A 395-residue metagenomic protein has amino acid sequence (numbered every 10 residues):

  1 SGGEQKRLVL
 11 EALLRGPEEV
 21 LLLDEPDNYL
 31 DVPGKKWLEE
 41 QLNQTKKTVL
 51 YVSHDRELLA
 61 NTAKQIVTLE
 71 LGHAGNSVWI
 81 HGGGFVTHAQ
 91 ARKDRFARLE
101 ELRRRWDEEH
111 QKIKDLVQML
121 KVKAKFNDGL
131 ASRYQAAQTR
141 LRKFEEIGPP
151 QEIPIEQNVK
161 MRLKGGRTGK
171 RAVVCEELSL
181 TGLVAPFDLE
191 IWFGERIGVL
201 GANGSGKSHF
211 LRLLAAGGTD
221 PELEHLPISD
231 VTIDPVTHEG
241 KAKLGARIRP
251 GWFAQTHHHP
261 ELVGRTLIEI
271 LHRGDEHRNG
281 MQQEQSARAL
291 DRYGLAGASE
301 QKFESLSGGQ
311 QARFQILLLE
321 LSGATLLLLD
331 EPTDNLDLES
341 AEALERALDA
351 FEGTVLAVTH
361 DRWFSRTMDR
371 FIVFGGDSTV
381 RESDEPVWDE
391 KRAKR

Functional and structural regions predicted by a protein language model:
S1-E101, M161, G165-R395: ABC ATP-binding cassette signature C-motif
R95-P186: Flexible nucleotide-interacting loop at or near the entrance of a catalytic core
